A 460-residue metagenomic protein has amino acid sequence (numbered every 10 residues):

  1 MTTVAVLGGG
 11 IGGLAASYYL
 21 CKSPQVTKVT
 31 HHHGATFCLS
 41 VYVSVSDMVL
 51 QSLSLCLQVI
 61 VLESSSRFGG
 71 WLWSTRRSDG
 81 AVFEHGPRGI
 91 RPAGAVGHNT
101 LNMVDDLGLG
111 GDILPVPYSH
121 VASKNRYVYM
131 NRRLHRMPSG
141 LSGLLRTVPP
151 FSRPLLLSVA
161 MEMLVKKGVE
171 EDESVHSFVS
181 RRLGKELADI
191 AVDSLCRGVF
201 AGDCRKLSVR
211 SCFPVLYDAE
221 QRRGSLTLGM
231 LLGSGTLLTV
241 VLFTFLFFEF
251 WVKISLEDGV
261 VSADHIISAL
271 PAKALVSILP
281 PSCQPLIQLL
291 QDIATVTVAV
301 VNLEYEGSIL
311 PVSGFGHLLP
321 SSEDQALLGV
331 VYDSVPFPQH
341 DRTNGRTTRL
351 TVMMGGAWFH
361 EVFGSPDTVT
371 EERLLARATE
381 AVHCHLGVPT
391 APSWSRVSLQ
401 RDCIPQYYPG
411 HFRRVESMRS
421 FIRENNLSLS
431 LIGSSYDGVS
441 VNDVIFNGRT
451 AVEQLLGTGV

Functional and structural regions predicted by a protein language model:
M1-G12: Beta1/beta-strand and adjacent pyrophosphate-binding region of the FAD-binding site in flavoprotein oxidoreductases
T2-T3, S74-R76, M137-S142, V312-G314 (+1 more regions): Conserved flavin/dinucleotide-binding core of flavoenzymes
I11-G12, F68, N447: Hydrophobic/small residue at the entry helix of a nucleotide-binding pocket
C21-C38, L53-S78: Glycine-rich FAD pyrophosphate-binding loop
C38-S46: Compositionally biased low-complexity segments enriched in histidine and/or tyrosine
D79-K167: Dinucleotide-binding Rossmann-like beta1-alpha1 core, especially the glycine-rich loop that anchors the ADP
A122-K124, R133, G143-L145, P154-H265 (+1 more regions): Active-site/ligand-binding neighborhood in enzyme catalytic cores
F248-F363, T368, E372, R377 (+1 more regions): Mid-domain catalytic core of redox enzymes that form a hydrophobic substrate pocket/lid adjacent to a catalytic redox
